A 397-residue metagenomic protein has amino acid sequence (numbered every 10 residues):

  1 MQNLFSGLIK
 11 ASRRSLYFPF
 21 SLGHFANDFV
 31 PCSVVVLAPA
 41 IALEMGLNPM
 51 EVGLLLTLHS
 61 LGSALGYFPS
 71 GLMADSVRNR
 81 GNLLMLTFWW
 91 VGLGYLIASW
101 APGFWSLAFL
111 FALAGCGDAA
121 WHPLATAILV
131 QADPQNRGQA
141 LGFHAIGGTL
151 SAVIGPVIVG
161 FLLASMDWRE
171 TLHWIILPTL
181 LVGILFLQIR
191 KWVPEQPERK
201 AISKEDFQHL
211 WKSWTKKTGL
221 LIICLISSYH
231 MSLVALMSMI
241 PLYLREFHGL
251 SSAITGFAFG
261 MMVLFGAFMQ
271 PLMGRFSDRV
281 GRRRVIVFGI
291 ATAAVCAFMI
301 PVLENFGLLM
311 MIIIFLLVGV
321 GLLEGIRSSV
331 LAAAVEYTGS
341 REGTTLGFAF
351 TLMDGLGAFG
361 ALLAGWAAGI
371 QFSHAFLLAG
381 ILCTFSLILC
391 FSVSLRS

Functional and structural regions predicted by a protein language model:
M1-A11, V193-I222: Juxtamembrane intracellular "pre-TM" segments in multi-pass secondary transporters
V34-V35, T218-L264: Extracytoplasmic gate region of multi-pass secondary transporters
L65-P102, S277-V280: Conserved MFS/SLC helix-loop-helix module at the cytosolic interface between two early adjacent transmembrane helices
L110-G148: Cytoplasmic helix-loop-helix junction between adjacent transmembrane helices in 12-TM secondary transporters
A120-D133, E324-T338: Intracellular juxtamembrane helix-capping segments at the cytosolic ends of symmetry-related transmembrane helices
H144-K191: Helix-loop-helix hairpin linking two adjacent transmembrane segments in secondary transporters
R283-V330: C-terminal transmembrane helical hairpin of 12-TM major facilitator-type secondary transporters
S340-I370: A late C-terminal transmembrane helix in Major Facilitator Superfamily
